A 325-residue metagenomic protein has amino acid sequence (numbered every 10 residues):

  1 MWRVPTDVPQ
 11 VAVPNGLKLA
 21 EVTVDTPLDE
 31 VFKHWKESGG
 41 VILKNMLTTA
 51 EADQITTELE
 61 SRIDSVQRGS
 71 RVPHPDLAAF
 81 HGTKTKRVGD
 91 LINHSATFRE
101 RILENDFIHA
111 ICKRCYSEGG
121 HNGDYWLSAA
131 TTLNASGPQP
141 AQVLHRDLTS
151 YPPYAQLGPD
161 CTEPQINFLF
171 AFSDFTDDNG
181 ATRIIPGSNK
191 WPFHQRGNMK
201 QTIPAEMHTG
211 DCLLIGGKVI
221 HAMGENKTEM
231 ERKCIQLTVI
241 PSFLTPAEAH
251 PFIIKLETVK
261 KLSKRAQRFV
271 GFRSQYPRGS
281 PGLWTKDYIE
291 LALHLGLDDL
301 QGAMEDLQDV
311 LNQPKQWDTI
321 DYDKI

Functional and structural regions predicted by a protein language model:
W2-E37, K44-P152: Non-heme Fe(II)-dependent double-stranded beta-helix
G39-G40, G210: Catalytic palm active-site di-aspartate
L43, F170, L213-I215: Short hydrophobic-aromatic micro-motifs
N105-A110, I166, H208, L213: A structural signal for well-ordered alpha-helical segments within the folded catalytic domains of diverse enzymes
S117, Q139-M207, T245-I254: Catalytic core of non-heme Fe(II) oxygenases with the double-stranded beta-helix
A129-T132, F168-F170, I235-V239: A structural signal for short, well-ordered beta-strand segments
L133, D174-F175, K218-V219: Short Ser/Thr-interspersed hydrophobic loop/turn segments at strand-loop and sheet-helix junctions that line or gate
W191-L214, K218-V219, G224-I325: Conserved double-stranded beta-helix
